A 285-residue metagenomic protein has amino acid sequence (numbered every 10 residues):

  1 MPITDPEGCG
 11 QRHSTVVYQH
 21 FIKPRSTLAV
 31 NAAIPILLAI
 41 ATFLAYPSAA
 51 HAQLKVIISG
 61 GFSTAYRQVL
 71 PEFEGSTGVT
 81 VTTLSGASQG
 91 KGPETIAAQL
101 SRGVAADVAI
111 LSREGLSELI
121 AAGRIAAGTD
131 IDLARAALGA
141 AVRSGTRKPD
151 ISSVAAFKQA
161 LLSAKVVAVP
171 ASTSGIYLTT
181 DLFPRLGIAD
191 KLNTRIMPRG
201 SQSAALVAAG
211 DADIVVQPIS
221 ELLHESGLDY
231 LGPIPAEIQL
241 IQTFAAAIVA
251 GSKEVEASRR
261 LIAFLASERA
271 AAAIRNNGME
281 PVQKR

Functional and structural regions predicted by a protein language model:
M1, D5, K23, I34 (+3 more regions): Intrinsic-disorder/low-complexity coil detector
M1, G8-G10, P47, L54 (+1 more regions): Generic low-polarity alpha-helical segments
M1-V30: N-terminal secretory signal peptides that target proteins for export/translocation
N31-A45: Bacterial N-terminal signal peptides
A50-E94, A98-A105, I110-E114, E118-A122 (+3 more regions): Exported/periplasmic ABC-transporter solute-binding proteins
